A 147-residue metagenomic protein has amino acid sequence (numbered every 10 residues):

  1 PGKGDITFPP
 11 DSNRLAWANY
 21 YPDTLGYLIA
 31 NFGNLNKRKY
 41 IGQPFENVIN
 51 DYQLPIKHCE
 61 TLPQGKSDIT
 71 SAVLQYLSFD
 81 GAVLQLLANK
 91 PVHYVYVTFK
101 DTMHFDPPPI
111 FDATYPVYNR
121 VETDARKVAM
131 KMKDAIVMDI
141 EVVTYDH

Functional and structural regions predicted by a protein language model:
G2-H147: Residues within mature, well-folded domains
